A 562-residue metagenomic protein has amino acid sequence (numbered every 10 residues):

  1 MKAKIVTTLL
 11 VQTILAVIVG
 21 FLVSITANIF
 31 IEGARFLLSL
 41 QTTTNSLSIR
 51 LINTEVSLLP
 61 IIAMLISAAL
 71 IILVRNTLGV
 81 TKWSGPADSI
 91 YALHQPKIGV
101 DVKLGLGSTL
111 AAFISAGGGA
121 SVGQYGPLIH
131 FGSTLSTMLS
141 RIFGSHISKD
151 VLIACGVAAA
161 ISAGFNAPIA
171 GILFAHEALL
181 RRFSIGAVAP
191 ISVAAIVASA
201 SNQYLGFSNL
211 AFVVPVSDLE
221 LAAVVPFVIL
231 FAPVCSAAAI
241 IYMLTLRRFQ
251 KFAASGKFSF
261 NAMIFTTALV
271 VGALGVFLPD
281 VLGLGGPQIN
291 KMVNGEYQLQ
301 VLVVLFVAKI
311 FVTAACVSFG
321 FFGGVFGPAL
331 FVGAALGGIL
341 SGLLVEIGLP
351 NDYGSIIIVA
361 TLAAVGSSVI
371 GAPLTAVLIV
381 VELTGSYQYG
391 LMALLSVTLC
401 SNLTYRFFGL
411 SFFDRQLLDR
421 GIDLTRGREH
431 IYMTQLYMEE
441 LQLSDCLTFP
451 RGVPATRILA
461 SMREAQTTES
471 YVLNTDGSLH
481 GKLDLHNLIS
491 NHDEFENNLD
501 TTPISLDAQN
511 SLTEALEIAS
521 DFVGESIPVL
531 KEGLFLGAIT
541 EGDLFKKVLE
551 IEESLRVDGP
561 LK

Functional and structural regions predicted by a protein language model:
M1-Q435, S444-D445, F449-H480, N491-H492 (+5 more regions): Alpha-helical transmembrane segments and immediately membrane-proximal extracytoplasmic
L173, L378, H480-L488, L536-F545: Short hydrophobic beta-strand motif reused across regulatory alpha/beta modules
L436, V453, L483, N510 (+1 more regions): Short beta-to-alpha loop/turn elements within the nucleotide-binding domains of ABC transporters
T501-K562: Cytosolic regulatory modules rich in charged/polar residues
